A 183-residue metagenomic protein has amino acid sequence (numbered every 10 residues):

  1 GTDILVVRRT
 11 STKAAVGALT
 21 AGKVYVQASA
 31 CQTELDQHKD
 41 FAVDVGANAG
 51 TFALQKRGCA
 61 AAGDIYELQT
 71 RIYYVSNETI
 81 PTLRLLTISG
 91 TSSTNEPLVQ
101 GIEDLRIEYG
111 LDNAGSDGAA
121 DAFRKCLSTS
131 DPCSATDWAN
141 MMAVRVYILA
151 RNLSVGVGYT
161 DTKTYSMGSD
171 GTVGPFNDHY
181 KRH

Functional and structural regions predicted by a protein language model:
G1-T91: Extracytoplasmic beta-strand-rich oligomerization domains located immediately C-terminal to a leader/signal peptide
I4, S11-K13, D64-L68, N77-T82 (+1 more regions): Short linear sequence signals and composition-biased patches located at protein termini or domain-edge surfaces
